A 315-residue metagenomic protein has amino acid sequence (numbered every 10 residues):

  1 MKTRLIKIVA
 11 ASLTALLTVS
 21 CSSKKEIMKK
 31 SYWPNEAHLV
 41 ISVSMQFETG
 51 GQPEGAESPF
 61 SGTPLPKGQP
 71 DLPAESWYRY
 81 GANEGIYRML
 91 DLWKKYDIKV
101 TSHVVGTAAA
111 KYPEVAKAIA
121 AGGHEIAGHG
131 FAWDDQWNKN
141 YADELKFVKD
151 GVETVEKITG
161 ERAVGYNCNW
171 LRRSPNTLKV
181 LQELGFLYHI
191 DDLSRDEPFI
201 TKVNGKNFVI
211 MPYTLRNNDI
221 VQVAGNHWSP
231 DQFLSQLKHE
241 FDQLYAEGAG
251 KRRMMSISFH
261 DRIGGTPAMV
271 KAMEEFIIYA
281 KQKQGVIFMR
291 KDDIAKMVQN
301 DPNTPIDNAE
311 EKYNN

Functional and structural regions predicted by a protein language model:
M1-V9: Bacterial N-terminal signal peptides that target proteins for export
L17-S20: C-terminal motif of bacterial Sec signal peptides marking the signal peptidase cleavage site
E26-G165, W170-V209, L234-R253, I257 (+1 more regions): Catalytic alpha-helical scaffold of carbohydrate-active enzymes acting on polysaccharides/glycoconjugates
V203-V221: A structural motif
R216, Q222-F233: C-terminal amphipathic alpha-helical segment
H260: Acidic/histidine-rich, metal-coordinating catalytic segments
